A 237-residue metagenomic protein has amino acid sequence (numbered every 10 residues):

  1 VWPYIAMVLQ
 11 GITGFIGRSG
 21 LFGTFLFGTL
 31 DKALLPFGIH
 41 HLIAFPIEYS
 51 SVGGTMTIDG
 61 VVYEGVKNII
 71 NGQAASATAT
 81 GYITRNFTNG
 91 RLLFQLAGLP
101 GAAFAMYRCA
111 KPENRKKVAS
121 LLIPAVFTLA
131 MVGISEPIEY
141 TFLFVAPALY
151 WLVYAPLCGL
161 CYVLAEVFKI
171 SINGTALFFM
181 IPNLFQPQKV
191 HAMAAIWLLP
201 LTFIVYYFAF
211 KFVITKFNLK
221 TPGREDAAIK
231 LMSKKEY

Functional and structural regions predicted by a protein language model:
W2-V61: Aromatic-rich transmembrane-lumenal/periplasmic boundary elements in polytopic membrane proteins
T13-F27, Y82-T88, L184-A194: Short aromatic-rich membrane-water interface segments that cap or initiate transmembrane helices in multi-pass membrane
F22-L30, A228-Y237: Cytosolic juxtamembrane regulatory segments of multi-pass membrane proteins
L30, N89-F94, F127, I196-L201: Hydrophobic alpha-helical transmembrane segments of multi-pass membrane proteins
L35-H41, L92-A97, M131-V132: Short helix-coil transition sites and intra-membrane helix breaks within transmembrane domains of multi-pass
A44-I47, G53-M56, I70-L96: Individual transmembrane alpha-helix segments
I58-T84, P100-A103, R108, L121-A125 (+1 more regions): Transmembrane alpha-helical segments and their short flanking loops that form helix-hairpins/helix-helix interfaces
A110-V118: Membrane-interface helix-loop-helix junctions at transmembrane boundaries of multi-pass membrane enzymes, predominantly
